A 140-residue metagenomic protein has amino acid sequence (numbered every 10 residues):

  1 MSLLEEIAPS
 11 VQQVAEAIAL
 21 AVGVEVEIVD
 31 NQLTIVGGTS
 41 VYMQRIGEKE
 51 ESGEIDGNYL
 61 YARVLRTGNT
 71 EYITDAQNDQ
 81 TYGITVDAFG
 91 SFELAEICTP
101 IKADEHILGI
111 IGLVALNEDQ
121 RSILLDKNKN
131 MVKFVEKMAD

Functional and structural regions predicted by a protein language model:
M1-A17, A21, G109-D140: Juxtadomain coupling helices with adjacent low-complexity linkers
S2-E93: Structured interaction and signal-relay segments at domain junctions
E51-E54, L60-A62, E96-P100, S122-I123 (+1 more regions): Glycine-rich loops and low-complexity Gly/Arg-rich segments that provide flexible linkers or classic glycine-based
R66-M131: Sensory/regulatory domains in signal-transduction proteins
